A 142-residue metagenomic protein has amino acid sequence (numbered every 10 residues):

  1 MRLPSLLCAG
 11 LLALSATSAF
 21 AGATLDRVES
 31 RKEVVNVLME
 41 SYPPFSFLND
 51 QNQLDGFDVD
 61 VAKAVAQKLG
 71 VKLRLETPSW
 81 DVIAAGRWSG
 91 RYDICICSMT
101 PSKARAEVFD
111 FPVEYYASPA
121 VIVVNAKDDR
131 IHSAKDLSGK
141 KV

Functional and structural regions predicted by a protein language model:
M1-L7: Bacterial N-terminal signal peptides that target proteins for export
A16-T17: N-terminal signal peptide c-region/cleavage motif recognized by signal peptidases
G22-A23: Boundary of Sec targeting at the N-terminus
R31-E33, I131, S138-K140: Phosphate-coordination loops involved in phosphoryl transfer and adenosine-cofactor binding
K32-D55: Short glycine-rich His-centered loop
V35-M39, V123, K141: Short, well-ordered beta-strand segments
N49-G70: Short, polar/charged alpha-helical segment
K63, Q67, K72-D136: Acidic, polar ligand-binding/catalytic clefts
